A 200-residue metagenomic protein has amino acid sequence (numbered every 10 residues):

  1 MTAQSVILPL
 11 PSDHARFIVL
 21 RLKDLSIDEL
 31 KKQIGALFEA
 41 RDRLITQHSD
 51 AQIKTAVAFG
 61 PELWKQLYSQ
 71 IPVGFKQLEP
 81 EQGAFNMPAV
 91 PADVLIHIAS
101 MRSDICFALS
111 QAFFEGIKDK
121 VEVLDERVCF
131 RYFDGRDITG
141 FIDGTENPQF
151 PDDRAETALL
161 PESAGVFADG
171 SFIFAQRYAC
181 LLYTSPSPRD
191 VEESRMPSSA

Functional and structural regions predicted by a protein language model:
M1-N86: An N-terminus-focused feature that recognizes amino-terminal "leader" regions
D13-R21, P88-A99, D169-F174: Glycine-rich, often proline-containing surface loops adjacent to acidic residues and nearby aromatics that form
V19-L20, E156-T157, S163-V166, S171-L182: N-terminal, charge-rich interaction modules
D24-I27, A89-G165: Hydrophobic, ordered structural segments
Y183-P188: Conserved small/polar residues in nucleotide/adenosyl-binding loops
V191-E192: Acidic, Ala/Val/Gly-enriched low-complexity intrinsically disordered segments
R195-S198: Hydrophobic alpha-helical segments, chiefly the membrane-spanning helices and signal/signal-anchor peptides
